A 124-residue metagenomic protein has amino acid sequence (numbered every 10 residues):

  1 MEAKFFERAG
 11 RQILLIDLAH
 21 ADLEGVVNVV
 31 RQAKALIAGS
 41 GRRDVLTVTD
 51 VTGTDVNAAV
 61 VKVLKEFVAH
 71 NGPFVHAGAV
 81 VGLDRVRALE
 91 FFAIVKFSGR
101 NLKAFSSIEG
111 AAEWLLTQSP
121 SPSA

Functional and structural regions predicted by a protein language model:
M1-A124: Amphipathic, Lys/Arg-enriched alpha-helical "gate/interface" segment within cytosolic domains that mediates
